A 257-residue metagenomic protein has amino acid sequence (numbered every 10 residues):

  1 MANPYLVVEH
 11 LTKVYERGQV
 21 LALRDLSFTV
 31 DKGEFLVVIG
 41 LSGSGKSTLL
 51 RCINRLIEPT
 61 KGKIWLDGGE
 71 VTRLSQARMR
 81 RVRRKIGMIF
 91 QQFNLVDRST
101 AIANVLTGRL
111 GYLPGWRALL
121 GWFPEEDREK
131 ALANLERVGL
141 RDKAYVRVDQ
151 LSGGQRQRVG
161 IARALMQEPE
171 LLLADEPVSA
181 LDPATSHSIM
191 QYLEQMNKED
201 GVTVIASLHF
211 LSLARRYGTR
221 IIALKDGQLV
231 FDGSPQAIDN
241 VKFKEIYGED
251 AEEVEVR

Functional and structural regions predicted by a protein language model:
N54: Helix-to-loop junction immediately C-terminal to a conserved catalytic motif
E70, L113, A118-D142: Conserved ABC ATPase "signature" region
R147-L151, Q155-Q157: Conserved ABC ATPase signature
E168: Conserved catalytic motifs of ABC-family nucleotide-binding domains
L172-D175: Catalytic Walker B motif of ABC-type/P-loop ATPase nucleotide-binding domains
P183-T185: Helix N-cap at the start of a conserved alpha-helix in ABC-type nucleotide-binding domains
